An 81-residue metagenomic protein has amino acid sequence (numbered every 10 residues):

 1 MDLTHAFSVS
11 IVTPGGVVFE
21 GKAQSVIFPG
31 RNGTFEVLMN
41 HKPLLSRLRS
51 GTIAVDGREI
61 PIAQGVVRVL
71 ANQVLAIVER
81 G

Functional and structural regions predicted by a protein language model:
D2: Ligand-binding beta-strand-loop-alpha-helix segment within the catalytic cores of soluble metabolic enzymes
A6-G81: Compact, glycine-rich, soluble single-domain proteins
